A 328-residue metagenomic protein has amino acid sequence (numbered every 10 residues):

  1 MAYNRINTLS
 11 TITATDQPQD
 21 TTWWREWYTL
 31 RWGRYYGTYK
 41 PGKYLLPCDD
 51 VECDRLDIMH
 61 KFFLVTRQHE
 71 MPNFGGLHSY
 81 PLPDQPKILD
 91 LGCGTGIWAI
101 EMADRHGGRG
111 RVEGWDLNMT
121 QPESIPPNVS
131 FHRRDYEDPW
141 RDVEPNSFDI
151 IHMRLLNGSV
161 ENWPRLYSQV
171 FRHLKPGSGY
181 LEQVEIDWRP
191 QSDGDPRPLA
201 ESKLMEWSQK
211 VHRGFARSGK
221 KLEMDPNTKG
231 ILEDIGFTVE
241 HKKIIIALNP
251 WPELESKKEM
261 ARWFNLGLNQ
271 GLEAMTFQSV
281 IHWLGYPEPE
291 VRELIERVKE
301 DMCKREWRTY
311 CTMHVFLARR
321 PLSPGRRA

Functional and structural regions predicted by a protein language model:
R5-Q85: Class I SAM-dependent methyltransferase Rossmann-like catalytic core, especially the SAM/SAH-binding loop
L46, P72-L82, D116, R189-Q191 (+4 more regions): Short amphipathic alpha-helical segments embedded in low-complexity Lys/Glu-rich regions
Q85-D142, I150, R165: Class I SAM-dependent methyltransferase SAM/SAH-binding core
N146-L155: Short SAM/SAH-binding signature in class I
G158, Y180-G271: Conserved catalytic/acceptor-binding region of the Class I
V160-N162: Short N-terminal helix/helix-N-cap motif within the alpha/beta-hydrolase-1
P164-Y180: A short glycine-rich, Lys/Arg-flanked "PGG" loop and its adjoining helix->strand segment in the class I
I235-T238, K243-A328: C-terminal lobe and adjacent flexible extensions of AdoMet/dcAdoMet transferase-like proteins
